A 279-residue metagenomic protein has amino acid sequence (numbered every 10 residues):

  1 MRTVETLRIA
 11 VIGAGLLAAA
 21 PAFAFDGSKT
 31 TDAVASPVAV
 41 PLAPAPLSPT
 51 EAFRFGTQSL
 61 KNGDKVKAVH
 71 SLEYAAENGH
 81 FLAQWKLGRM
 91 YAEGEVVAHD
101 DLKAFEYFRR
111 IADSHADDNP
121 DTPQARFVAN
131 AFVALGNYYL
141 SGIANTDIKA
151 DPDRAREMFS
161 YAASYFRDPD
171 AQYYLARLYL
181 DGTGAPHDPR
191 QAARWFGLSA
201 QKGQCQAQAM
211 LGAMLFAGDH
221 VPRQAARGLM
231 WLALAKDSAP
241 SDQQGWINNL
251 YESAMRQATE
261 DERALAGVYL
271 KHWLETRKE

Functional and structural regions predicted by a protein language model:
A19-V66, H70, N78, Q84: N-terminal leader/linker segments that initiate helical-solenoid repeat arrays
T31, D242-E279: Terminal, low-structured helical/coil segments at or just beyond the last alpha-helical repeat
P41, Y74-A75, I111, Y161-A162 (+2 more regions): Canonical positions in the second alpha-helix
L47-S48, G63-D64, E77-F81, E93-E95 (+12 more regions): Short helix-capping/linker turns of helical repeat alpha-solenoids
A52-S59, K86-E93, I111, L135-A144 (+3 more regions): Hydrophobic face of amphipathic alpha-helices that form TPR/SEL1-like repeat modules and related alpha-solenoid
F105-S114, P222-D242, V268-L274: TPR/TPR-like (Sel1-like) alpha-helical repeat modules
